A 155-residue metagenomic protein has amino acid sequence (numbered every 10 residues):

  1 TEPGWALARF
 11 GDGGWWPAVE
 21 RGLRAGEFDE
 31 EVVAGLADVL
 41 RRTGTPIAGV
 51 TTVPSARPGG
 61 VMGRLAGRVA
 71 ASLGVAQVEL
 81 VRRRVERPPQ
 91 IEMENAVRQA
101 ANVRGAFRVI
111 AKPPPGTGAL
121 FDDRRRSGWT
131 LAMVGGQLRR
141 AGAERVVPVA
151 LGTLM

Functional and structural regions predicted by a protein language model:
T1-G49, G59, G67, A71-G74 (+2 more regions): Active-site-facing substrate-recognition patch
V53-M62: Glycine-rich phosphate-binding loops at beta-strand->alpha-helix junctions
M62-G63, M93, L131-A132: Conserved strand-to-helix beginnings and helix N-cap segments that scaffold or border functional pockets
A66-G67, G135: Short amphipathic alpha-helical segments and helix-helix/interface helices
A76-Q77, T117, E144-V147: Residues at the starts of beta-strands that form the adenosine-phosphate
L120-F121: Generic enzyme active-site microenvironment
R126-S127: Activation segment
A132-M155: PRPP-dependent phosphoribosyltransferase catalytic core
